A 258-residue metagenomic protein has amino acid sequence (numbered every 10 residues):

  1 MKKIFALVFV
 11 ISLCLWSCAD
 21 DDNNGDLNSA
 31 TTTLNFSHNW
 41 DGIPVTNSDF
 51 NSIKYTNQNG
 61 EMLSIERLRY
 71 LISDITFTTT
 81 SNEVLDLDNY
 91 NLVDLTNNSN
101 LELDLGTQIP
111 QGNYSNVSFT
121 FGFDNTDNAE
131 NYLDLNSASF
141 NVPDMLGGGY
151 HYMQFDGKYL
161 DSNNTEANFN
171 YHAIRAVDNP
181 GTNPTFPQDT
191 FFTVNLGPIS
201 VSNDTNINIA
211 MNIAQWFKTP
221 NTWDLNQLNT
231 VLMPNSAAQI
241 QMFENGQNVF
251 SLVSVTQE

Functional and structural regions predicted by a protein language model:
M1-I4: Positively charged n-region of N-terminal signal peptides that target proteins for export
A6-V8: Sec-dependent N-terminal signal peptides
C14-S17: C-terminal motif of bacterial Sec signal peptides marking the signal peptidase cleavage site
A19-E258: A short, solvent-exposed, low-complexity linear motif enriched for acidic/polar residues with Pro/Gly/Ser/Thr
